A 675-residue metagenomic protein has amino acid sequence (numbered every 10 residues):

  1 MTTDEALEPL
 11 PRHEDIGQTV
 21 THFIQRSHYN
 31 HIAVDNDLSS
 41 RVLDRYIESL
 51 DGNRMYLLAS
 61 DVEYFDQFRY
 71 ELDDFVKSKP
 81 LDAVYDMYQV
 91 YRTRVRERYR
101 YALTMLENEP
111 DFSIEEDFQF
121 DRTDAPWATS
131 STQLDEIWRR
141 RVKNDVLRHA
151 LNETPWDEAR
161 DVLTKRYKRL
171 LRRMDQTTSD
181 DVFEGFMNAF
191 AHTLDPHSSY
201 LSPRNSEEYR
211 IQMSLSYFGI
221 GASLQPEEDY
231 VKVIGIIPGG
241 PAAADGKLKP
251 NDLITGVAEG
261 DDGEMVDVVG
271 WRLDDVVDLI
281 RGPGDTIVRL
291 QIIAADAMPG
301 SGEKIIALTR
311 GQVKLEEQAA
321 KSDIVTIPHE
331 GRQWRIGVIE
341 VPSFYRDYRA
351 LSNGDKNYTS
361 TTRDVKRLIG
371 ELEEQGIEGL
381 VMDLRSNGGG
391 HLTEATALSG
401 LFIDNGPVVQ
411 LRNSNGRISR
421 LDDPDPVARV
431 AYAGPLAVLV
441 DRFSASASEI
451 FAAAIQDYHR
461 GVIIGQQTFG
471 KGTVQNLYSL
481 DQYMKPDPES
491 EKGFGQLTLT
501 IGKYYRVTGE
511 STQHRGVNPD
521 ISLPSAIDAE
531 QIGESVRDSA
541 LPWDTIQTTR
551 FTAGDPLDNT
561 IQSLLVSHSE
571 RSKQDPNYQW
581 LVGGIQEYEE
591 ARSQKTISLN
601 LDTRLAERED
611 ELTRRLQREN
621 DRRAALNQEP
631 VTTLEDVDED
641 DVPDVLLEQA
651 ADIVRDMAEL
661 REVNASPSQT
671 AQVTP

Functional and structural regions predicted by a protein language model:
T2-E5, G17-Y29, Q67-E71, K165-R169 (+2 more regions): Acidic/histidine-rich, surface-exposed loop or edge segments in extracytoplasmic proteins
E8, Q25-V34, R172-S179, D195-Y217 (+5 more regions): Cleft-lining beta-strand/loop regions that shape enzyme active-site pockets
H13-T21, D35-I47, V62, R69 (+21 more regions): Extracytoplasmic/secreted envelope proteins and their assembly/folding machinery, especially bacterial periplasmic
F23-S27, R41, R45-S49, N53 (+29 more regions): Structured segments of extracytoplasmic/periplasmic soluble domains in secreted or envelope-associated proteins
V34-S40, Y46-F120, L171-P226, I287-R289 (+3 more regions): Extended, small/polar residue-biased N-terminal targeting/export presequences and adjacent propeptide/linker tracts
E48-S49, Y70, Q89-R100, T104 (+5 more regions): PDZ/PDZ-like domain segments forming the peptide/carboxylate-binding groove, activating on the N-terminal beta-strands
W156-K165, K503-P675: Conserved functional hotspot residues or short segments at active or partner-binding sites across diverse domains
A447, H459, I464-I532: Polar, glycine-rich mid-to-C-terminal structural blocks that act as macromolecule-binding/assembly scaffolds
